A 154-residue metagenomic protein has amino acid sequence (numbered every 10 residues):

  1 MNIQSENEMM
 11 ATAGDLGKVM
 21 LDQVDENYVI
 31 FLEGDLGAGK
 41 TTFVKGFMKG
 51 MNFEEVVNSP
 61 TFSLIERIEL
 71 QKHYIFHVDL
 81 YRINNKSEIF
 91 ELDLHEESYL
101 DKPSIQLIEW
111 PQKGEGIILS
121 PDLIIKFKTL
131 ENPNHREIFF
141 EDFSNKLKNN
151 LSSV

Functional and structural regions predicted by a protein language model:
M1-V19: N-terminal pre-Walker A segment at the start of P-loop NTPase domains
V19-N27: Phosphate-binding P-loop
I30-L32: Hydrophobic anchor at the beta1->P-loop junction of P-loop NTPases
L36: The conserved Walker
K40: Conserved lysine of the Walker
F53-I68: Short beta-strand-centered segment that lines the nucleotide-binding/catalytic pocket of NTP-utilizing
K86-V154: Short phosphate-coordinating micro-motif centered on Lys-Gly-acidic
